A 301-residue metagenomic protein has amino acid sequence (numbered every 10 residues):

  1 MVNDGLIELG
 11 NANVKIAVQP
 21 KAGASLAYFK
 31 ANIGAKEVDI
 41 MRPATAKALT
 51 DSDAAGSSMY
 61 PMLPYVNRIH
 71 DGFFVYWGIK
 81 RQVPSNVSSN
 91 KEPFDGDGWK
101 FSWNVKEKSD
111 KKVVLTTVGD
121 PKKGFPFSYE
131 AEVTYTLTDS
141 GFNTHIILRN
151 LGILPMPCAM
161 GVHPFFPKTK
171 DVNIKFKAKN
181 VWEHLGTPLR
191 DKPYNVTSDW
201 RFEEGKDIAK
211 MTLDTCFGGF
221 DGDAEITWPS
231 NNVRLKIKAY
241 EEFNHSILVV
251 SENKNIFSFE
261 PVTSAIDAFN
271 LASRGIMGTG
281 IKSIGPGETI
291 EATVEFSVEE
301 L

Functional and structural regions predicted by a protein language model:
M1-A12: Short, Gly/Pro- and small/polar-rich lid/capping loops
E8, I79, P84-D139: Extended, loop-rich substrate-binding clefts of extracytoplasmic carbohydrate-active enzymes
L9, P20, I33, T117-C158 (+1 more regions): Acidic, contiguous internal or C-terminal segments within carbohydrate-active enzymes that form a structured patch used
Q19-K80, N86, S258: Acidic-aromatic substrate-binding/catalytic surfaces of carbohydrate-active enzymes
I33, V75-I79, V105-V113, T136-G141 (+3 more regions): A short, structured loop/turn motif at beta-sheet edges
F74-Q82, I146, K282-E299: Short Pro-Gly-centered flexible turn/kink motifs
Q82-V83, P155-M156, F165-E241: Active-site/ligand-binding surface loops and adjacent short beta/alpha elements that line catalytic pockets across
K91-K106, N173-I174, I208-T279: Acidic/His-leaning functional-site neighborhoods
